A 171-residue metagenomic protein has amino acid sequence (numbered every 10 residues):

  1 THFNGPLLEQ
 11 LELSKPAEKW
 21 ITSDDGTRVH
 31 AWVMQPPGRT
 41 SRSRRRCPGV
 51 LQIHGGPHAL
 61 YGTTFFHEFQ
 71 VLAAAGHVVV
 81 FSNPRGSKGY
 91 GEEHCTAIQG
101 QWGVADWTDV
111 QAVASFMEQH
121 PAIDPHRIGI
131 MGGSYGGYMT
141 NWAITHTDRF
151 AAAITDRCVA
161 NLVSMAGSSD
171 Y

Functional and structural regions predicted by a protein language model:
T1-R42, H67-Q70, A74-A75, F116-Q119 (+1 more regions): Non-catalytic accessory segments flanking enzyme active sites
N4, G62-E68, M139-N141: Short beta-alpha junctions and helix-cap segments that line functional grooves
S14, F65, G103-D106: Short, conserved glycine- and acidic-residue-centered signature motifs in active-site or ligand-binding loops
S14-P16, P36, P48, P57 (+1 more regions): Proline-rich low-complexity regions
V29, P48, R127: Alpha/beta-hydrolase fold active-site loops
M34, Q52-I53, M131: Short hydrophobic segments within beta-strands
R39-G91, L162: Short substrate-entry loop that stabilizes the transition state in hydrolases
F81-Y171: Active-site-proximal cap/loop segments of hydrolase catalytic domains
